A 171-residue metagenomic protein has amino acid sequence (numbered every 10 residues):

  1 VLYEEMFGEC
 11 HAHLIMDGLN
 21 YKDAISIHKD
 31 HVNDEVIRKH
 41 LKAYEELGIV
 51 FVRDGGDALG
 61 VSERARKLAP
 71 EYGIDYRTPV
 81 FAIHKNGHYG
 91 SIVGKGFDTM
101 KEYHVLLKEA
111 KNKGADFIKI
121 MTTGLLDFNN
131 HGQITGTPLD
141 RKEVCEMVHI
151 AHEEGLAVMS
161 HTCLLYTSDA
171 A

Functional and structural regions predicted by a protein language model:
Y3-L68, Y89: Metal-associated gating/positioning segment near the N- to mid-region
D34-S62, G73-A82, A115-F128, A157-M159: Divalent metal-dependent hydrolysis catalytic cores, especially in the metallo-beta-lactamase
E35-H40, D98-A110, L164: Short, acidic/polar
L68-E71, K111: Acidic (Asp/Glu)-rich catalytic clusters
P70-I74, P79-F81, G136-E154: Alpha-helix-loop-beta-strand connector modules within alpha/beta enzyme cores
G90-F97, N129-D140: Glycine-rich tight-turn/loop motif centered on a GG-T
V105-I134, L164: Active-site neighborhoods of metal-dependent hydrolases
Y166-A171: Conserved small/polar residues in nucleotide/adenosyl-binding loops
